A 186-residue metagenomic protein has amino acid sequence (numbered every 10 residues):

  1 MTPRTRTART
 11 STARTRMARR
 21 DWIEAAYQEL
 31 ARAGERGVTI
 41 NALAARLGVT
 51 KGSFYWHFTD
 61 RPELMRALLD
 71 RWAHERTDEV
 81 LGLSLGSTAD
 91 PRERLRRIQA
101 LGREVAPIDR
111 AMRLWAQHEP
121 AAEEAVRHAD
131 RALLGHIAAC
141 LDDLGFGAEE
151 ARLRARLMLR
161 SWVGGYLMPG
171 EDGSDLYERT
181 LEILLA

Functional and structural regions predicted by a protein language model:
M1-M17: N-terminal intrinsically disordered/low-complexity leader segments
A18-D21, A25-E63, A67: Helix-turn-helix
I23, T77, R96, R131-A138 (+3 more regions): An amphipathic alpha-helix signature
A25-A33, E79-L83, M112, L157 (+1 more regions): Solvent-exposed, amphipathic alpha-helical segments
Y55-F58, A67-L81: Conserved alpha-helical segments that form or flank metal/cofactor-binding pockets of metalloenzymes
A67, D78-A111, R154-M158: Hydrophobic alpha-helical connector segments
R97-A139: Short secondary-structure transition hinges
L114, E123-R127, D142-A186: Hydrophobic/aromatic-rich alpha-helical bundle segments in the mid-to-C-terminal region
